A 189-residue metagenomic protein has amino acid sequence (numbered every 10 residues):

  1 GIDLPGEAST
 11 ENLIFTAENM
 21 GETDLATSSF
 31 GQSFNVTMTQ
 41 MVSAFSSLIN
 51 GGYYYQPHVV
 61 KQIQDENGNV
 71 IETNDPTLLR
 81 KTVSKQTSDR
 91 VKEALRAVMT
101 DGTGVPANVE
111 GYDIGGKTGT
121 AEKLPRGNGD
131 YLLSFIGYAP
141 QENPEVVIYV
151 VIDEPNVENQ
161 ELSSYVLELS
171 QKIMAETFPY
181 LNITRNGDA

Functional and structural regions predicted by a protein language model:
G1-I152, I183, A189: Beta-lactam-recognizing serine transpeptidase/beta-lactamase-like catalytic domain environment
N108, R126, D153, E158-A189: Periplasmic/cell-envelope proteins involved in peptidoglycan metabolism and beta-lactam response
